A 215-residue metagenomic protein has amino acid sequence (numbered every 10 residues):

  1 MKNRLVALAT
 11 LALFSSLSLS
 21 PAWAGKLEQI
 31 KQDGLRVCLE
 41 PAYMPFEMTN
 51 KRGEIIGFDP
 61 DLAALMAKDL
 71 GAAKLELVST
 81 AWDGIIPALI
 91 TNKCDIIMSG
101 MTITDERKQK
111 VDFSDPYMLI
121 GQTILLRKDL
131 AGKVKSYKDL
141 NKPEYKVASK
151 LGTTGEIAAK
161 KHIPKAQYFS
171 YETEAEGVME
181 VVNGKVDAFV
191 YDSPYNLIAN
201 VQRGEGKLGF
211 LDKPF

Functional and structural regions predicted by a protein language model:
E28, K128-Y145: Flexible hinge/capping segments at coil-to-helix
E28-G100, Q109: Extracytoplasmic small-molecule ligand-binding "clamshell" domains of the periplasmic binding protein/Venus flytrap
D33-P41, I56, Y137-G152: Short loop->beta-strand "edge-of-pocket" segments that line small-molecule binding or catalytic clefts across diverse
L35-R36, A72-K74, T91-S99, E144-K146 (+2 more regions): Alpha-to-beta junction loops
V37-P41, F113-K135: Hydrophobic/proline-rich hinge and linker segments of small-molecule sensing/allosteric domains, predominantly
T49-K51, A63-A73, S136-N141, G155-E172 (+1 more regions): Ligand-binding cleft/hinge of the Venus flytrap
L75-P87, F169-N183: Short helix-initiation/N-cap motifs at beta->coil->alpha
G84, G100-Q109, I157-K161, V182 (+1 more regions): A ligand-binding cleft/hinge motif common to bilobed small-molecule-binding domains
